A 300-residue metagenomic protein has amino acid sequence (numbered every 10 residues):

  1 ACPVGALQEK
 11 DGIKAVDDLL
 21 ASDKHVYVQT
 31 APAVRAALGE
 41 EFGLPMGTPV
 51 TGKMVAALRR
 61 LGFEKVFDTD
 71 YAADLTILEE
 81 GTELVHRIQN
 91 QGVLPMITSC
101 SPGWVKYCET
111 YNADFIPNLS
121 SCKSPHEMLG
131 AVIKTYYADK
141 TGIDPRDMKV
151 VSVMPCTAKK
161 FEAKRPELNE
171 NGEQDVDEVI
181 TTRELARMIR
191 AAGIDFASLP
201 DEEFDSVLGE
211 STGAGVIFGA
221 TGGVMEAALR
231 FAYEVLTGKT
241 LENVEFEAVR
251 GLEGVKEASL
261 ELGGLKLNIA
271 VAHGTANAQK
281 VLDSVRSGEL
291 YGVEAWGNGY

Functional and structural regions predicted by a protein language model:
A1-G5, Y300: Cysteine-centered iron-sulfur cluster-binding motifs in ferredoxin-type domains/subunits of redox enzymes
E9-Y300: Iron-sulfur-associated redox domains of electron-transfer enzymes in respiratory and anaerobic energy metabolism
